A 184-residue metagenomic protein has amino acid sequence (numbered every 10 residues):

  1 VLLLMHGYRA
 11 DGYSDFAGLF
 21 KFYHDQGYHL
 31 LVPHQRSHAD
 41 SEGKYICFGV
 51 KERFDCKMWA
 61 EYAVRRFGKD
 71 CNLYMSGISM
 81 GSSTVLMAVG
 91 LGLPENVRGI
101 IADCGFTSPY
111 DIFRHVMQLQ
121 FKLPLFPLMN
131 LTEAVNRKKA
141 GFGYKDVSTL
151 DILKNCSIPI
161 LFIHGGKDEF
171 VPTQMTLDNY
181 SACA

Functional and structural regions predicted by a protein language model:
L2-G7: Short beta-strand element of the alpha/beta-hydrolase
F20-E42: Conserved alpha/beta-hydrolase
I46-F67: Alpha/beta-hydrolase active-site loop
F67-S79: Alpha/beta-hydrolase fold nucleophile elbow
M87-G143: Hydrolase active-site cap/lid region
N136-I152, I158: Active-site nucleophile elbow and catalytic-triad environment of alpha/beta-hydrolase enzymes
T149, I158, P172-S181: Short alpha-helix in the alpha/beta-hydrolase fold that links the catalytic acid
N155-S157, F162-H164, D168: Short beta-strand/loop motif that positions the catalytic acidic residue of the alpha/beta-hydrolase fold
